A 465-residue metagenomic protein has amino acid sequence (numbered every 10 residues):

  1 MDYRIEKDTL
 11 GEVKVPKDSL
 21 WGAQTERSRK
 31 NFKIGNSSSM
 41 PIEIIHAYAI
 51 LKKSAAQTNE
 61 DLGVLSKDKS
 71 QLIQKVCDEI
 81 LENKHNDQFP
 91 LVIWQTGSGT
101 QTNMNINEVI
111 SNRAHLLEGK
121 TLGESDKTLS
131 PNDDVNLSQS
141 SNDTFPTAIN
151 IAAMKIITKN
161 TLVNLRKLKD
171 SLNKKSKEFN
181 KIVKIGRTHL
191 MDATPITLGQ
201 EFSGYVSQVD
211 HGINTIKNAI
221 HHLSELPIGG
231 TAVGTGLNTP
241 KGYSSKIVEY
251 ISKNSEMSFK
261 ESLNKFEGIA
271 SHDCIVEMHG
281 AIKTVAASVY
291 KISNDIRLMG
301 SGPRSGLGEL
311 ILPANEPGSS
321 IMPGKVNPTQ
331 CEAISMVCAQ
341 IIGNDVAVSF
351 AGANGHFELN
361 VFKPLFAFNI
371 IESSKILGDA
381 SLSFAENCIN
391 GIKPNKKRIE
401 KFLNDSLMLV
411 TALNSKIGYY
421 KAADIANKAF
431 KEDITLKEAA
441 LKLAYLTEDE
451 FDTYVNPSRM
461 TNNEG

Functional and structural regions predicted by a protein language model:
M1-G465: Conserved, well-structured ligand/cofactor-binding cores
